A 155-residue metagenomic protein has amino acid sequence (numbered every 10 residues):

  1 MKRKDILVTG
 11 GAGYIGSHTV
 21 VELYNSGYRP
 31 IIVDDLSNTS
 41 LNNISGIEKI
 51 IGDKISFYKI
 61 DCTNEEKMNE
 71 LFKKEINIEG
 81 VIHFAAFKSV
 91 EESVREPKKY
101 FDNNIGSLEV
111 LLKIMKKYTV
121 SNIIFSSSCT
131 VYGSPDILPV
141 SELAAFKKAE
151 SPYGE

Functional and structural regions predicted by a protein language model:
M1-E155: N-terminal Rossmann-like NAD(P)+-binding domain of SDR-like oxidoreductases, especially those catalyzing
